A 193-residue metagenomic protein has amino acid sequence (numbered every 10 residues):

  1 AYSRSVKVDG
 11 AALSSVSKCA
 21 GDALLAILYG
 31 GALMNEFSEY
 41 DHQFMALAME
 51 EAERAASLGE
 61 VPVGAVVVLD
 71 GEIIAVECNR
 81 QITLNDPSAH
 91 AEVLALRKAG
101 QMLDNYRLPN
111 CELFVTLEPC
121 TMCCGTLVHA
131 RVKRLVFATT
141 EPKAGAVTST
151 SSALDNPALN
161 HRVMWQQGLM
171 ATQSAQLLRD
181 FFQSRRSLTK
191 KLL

Functional and structural regions predicted by a protein language model:
A1-K18: Extreme N-terminal basic, low-complexity initiation segments that serve as generic localization/processing leaders
A20-A23: Short hydrophobic alpha-helical segments enriched in small aliphatic residues
Y29, L33-A55, M122, T126-L193: Zinc-dependent deaminase
V63-V68: Short beta-strand scaffold segments in enzyme catalytic cores
L69-D70, R97: A cytosolic small-molecule/anion-sensing beta-strand core signal
T83-L94: A short, polar/charged loop-to-alpha-helix boundary motif
N105-L117: Immediate flanking context of iron-sulfur cluster ligation sites
